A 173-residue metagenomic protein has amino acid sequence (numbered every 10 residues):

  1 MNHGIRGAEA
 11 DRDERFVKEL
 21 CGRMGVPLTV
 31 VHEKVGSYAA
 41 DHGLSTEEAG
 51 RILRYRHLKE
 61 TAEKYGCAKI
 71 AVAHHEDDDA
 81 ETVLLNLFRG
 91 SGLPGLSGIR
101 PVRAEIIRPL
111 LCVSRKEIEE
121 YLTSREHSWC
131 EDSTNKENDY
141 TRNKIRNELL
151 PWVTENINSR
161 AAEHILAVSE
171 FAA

Functional and structural regions predicted by a protein language model:
M1-L150: Core alpha/beta nucleotide-donor-binding catalytic domains of modification enzymes
Y140-A173: ATP/NTP-dependent adenylation/nucleotidyl-transfer catalytic domains that generate, transfer, or process NMP-activated
